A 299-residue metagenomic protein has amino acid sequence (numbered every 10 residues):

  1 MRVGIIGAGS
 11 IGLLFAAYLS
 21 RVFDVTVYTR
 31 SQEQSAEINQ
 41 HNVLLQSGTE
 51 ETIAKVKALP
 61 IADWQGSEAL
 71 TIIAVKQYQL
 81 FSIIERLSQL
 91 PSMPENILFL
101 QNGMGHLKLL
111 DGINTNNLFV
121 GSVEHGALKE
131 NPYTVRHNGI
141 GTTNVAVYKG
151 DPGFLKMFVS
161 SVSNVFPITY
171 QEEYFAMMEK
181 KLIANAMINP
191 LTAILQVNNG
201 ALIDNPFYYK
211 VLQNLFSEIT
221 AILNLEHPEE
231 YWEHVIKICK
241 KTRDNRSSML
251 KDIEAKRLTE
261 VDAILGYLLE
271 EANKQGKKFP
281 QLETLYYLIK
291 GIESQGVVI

Functional and structural regions predicted by a protein language model:
M1-I53: NAD(P)+-binding Rossmann beta1-loop-alpha1 motif at the extreme N-terminus of oxidoreductases
V3, V25-T26, I97, L118 (+1 more regions): Hydrophobic anchor at the start of a short beta-strand that flanks the dinucleotide cofactor-binding loop
A17-R21, E85-Q89, K108-G112, G266 (+2 more regions): Short, well-ordered alpha-helices that flank and scaffold nucleotide-derived cofactor binding pockets
Q46-T134: Rossmann-like NAD(P)(H) cofactor-binding subdomain of soluble oxidoreductases
L100-M177: Rossmann-fold dinucleotide-binding core
T134-N144, Q196-L202, N245-A255: Helix-loop-beta segment of a Rossmann-like dinucleotide-binding subdomain
F175-I203, F207-T220: Active-site-proximal catalytic alpha-helix in oxidoreductases
Q213-I299: NAD(P)-dependent Rossmann-like dehydrogenase/reductase catalytic/cofactor-binding core
